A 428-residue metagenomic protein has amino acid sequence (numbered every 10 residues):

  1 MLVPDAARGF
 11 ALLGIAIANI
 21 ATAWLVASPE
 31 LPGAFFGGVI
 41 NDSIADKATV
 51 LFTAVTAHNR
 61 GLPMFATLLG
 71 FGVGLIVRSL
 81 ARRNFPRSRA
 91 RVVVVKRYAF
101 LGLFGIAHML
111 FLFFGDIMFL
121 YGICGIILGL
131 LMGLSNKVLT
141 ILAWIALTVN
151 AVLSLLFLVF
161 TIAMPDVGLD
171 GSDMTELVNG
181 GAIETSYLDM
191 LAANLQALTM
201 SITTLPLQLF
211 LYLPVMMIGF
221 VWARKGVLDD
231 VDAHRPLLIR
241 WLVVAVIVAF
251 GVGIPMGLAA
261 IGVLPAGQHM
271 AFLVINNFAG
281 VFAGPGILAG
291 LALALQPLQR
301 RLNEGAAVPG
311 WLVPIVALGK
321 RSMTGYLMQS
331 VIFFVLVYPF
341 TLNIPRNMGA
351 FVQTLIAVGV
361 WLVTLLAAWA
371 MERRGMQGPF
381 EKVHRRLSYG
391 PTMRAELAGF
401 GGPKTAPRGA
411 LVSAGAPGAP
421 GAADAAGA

Functional and structural regions predicted by a protein language model:
M1-L69, V73-I76: N-terminal signal-anchor module of multipass membrane proteins
N41-V55, T185-M200, P265-L273: Juxtamembrane membrane-water interface segments that cap and precede transmembrane helices
P63-R78, M118-L130, L207-D230, A279-R300: Specific transmembrane alpha-helix
P86-S154: Internal alpha-helical transmembrane segments
I127-T148, V221-V244: Solvent-exposed interhelical
I145-R224: Long hydrophobic alpha-helical segments that form multi-pass transmembrane helix bundles in integral membrane proteins
Q268-R374: Alpha-helical transmembrane segments of multi-pass integral membrane proteins
L298-E304, M348-A414, A428: C-terminal "closing" transmembrane helix and its immediate cytosolic amphipathic cap in multi-pass membrane proteins
